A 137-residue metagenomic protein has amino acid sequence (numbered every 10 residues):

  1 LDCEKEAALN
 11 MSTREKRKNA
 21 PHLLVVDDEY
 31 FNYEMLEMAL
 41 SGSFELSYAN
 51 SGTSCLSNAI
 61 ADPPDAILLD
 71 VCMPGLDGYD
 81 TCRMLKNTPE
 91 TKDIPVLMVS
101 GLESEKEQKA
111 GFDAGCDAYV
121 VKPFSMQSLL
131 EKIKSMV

Functional and structural regions predicted by a protein language model:
Y30-S47: Two-component/phosphorelay signaling modules centered on CheY-like receiver
Y48-A66: Acidic, metal-coordinating helix/loop segments flanking the phosphotransfer/catalytic sites of two-component signaling
M73, V96: Receiver (REC) domain active-site loop signature in two-component systems and cognate sites in sensor histidine kinases
T88, L102-E103: Short, conserved "switch-loop" micro-motifs in signal-transduction and mechanochemical regulators
F124-I133: C-terminal output helix
